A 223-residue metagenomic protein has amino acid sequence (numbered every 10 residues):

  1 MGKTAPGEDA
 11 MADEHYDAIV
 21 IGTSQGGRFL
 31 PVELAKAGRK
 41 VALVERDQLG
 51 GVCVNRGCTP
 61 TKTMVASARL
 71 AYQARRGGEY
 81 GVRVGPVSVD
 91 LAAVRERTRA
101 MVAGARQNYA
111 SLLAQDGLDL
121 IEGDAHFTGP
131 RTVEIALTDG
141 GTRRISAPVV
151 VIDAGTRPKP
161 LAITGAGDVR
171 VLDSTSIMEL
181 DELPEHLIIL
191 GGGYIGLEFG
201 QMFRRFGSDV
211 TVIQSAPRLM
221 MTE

Functional and structural regions predicted by a protein language model:
G2-A10: Short, Lys/Arg-enriched N-terminal segments with co-localized hydrophobic residues within the first ~10-30 amino acids
A12-V20, M202: K/E-rich alpha-helical interaction surfaces of small helical-bundle regulatory domains
D13-Y16, Q25, E33-R39, V44-L183 (+2 more regions): Glycine-rich flavin
V20, L43, I188-I189: Hydrophobic Val/Ile/Leu positions in short beta-strands of Rossmann-like dinucleotide-binding domains
G22, A100-M101, G191, E223: Residues that cap or flank secondary-structure elements
Q25-G26, I195: Hydrophobic/small residue at the entry helix of a nucleotide-binding pocket
L30-P31, A35, G196-G200: Small-residue (primarily alanine) positions within well-ordered alpha-helices, especially packing/interaction faces
D181-E223: Rossmann-like NAD(P)H-binding beta-loop-alpha module
